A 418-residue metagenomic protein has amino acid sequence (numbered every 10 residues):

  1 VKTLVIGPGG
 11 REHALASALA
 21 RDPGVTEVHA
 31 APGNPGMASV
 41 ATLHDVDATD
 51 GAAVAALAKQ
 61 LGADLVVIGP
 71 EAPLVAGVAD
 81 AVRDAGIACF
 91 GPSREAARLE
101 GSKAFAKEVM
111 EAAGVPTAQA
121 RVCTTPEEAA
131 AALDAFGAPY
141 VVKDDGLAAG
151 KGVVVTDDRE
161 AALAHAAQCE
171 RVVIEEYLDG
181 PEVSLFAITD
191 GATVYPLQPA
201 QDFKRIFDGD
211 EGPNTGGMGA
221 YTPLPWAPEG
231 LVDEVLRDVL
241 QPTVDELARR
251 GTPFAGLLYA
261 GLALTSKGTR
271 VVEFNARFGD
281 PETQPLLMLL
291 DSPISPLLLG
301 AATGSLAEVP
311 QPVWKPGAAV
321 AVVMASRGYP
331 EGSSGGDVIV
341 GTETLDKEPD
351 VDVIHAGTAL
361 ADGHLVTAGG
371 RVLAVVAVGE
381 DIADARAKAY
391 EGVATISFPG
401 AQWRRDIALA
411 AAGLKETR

Functional and structural regions predicted by a protein language model:
V1-E95: ATP-binding N-terminal substructure of ATP-dependent carboxylate-amine bond-forming enzymes
L43-T49, R121-T125, V154-T156: Short acidic-hydrophobic, aromatic-tinged amphipathic segments that line or gate anion-handling sites
P92-G152: A conserved helix-loop-beta module that forms one wall/lid of the active-site cleft in ATP-utilizing catalytic domains
G152-T283: Internal nucleotide-binding/catalytic subdomain
L236-L258, N275-E348: Active-site "cap" helix and flanking loop/linker of ATP-utilizing ligase/carboxylase catalytic domains
S334-A374: Generic long, charged, amphipathic alpha-helical segments
T358-D362, V366-R418: Generic C-terminus detector
